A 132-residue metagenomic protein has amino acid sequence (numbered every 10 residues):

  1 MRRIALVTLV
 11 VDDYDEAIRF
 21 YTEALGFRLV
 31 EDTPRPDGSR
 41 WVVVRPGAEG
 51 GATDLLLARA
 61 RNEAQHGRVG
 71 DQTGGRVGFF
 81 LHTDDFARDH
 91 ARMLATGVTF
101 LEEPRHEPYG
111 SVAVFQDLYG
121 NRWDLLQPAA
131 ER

Functional and structural regions predicted by a protein language model:
M1-L6, R28-H82, R88-L118, L126-R132: Vicinal oxygen chelate
T8, T22, T83: Ser/Thr-centric signal marking residues that sit in or immediately flank functional binding/regulatory motifs
L9-Y14, D37: Conserved beta-strand-loop-alpha-helix junction that forms the acyl-donor binding cleft
D13, D117-G120: Conserved phosphate-binding and hydrolysis motifs of nucleotide-dependent enzymes
D13-Y14, D84-F86: Helix N-cap motif at beta-to-alpha junctions
A17-T22, M93, G120: Conserved active-site tyrosine of GNAT-family acetyltransferases
